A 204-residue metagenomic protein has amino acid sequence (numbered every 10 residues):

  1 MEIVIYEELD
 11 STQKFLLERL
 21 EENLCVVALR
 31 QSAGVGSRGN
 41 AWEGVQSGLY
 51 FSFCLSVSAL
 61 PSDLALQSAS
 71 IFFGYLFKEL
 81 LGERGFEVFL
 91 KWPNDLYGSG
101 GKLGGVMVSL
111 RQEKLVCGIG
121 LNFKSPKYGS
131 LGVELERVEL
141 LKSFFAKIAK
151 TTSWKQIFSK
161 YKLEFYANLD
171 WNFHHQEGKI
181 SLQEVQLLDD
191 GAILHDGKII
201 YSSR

Functional and structural regions predicted by a protein language model:
M1-E79, E83-F86: N-terminal lobe of the biotin/lipoate ligase/transferase fold
V26, W92, V116-C117: Residue-level marker for buried hydrophobic side chains located in beta-strands that build the well-ordered beta-sheet
S58-V88, G98-R204: Long, positively charged amphipathic alpha-helical accessory segments at protein N-termini or as interdomain linkers
